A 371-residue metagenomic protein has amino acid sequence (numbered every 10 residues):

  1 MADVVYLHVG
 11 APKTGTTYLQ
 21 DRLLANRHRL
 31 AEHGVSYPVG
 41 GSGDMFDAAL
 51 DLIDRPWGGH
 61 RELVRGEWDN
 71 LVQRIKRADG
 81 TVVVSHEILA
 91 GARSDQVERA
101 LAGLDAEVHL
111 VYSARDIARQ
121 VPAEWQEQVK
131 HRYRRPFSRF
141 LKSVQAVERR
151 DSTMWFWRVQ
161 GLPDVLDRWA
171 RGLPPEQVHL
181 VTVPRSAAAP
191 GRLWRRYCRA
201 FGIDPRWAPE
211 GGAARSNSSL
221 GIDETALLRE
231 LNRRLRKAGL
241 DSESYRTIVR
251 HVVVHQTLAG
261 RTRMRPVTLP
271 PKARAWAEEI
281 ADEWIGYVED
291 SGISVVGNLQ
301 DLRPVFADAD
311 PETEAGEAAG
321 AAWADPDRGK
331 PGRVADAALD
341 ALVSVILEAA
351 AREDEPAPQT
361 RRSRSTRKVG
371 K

Functional and structural regions predicted by a protein language model:
M1-K371: Anion-recognition interface
